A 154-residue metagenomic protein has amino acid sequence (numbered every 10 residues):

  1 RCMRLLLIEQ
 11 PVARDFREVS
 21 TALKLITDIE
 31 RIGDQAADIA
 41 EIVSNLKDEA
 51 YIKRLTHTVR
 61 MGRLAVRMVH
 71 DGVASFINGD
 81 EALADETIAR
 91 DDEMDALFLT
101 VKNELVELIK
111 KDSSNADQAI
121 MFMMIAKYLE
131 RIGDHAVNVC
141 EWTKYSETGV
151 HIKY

Functional and structural regions predicted by a protein language model:
R1-Y154: Cytosolic, long alpha-helical scaffolding segments
